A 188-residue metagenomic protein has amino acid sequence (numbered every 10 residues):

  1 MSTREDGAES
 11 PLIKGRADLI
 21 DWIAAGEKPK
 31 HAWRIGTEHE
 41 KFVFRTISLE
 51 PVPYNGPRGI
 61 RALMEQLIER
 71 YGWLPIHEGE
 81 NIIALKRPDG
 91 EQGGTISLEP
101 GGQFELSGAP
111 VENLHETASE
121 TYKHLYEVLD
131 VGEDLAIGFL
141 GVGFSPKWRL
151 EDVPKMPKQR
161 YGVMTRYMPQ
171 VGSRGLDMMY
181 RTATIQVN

Functional and structural regions predicted by a protein language model:
S2-Q170, R181: Terminal catalytic/cofactor-binding subdomain
M179-I185: Short, conserved phosphate-binding/catalytic loop or strand-edge motifs used in phosphoryl-/nucleotidyl-transfer
